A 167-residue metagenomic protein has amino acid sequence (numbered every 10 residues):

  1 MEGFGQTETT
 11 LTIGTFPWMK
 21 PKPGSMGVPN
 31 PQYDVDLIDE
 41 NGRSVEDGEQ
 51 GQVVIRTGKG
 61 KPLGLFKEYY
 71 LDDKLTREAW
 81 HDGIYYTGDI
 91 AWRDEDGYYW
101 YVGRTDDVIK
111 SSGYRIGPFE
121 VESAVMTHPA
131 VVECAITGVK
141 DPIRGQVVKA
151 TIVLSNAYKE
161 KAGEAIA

Functional and structural regions predicted by a protein language model:
M1-K22, D34: Gly/Ser/Thr-rich phosphate-binding loop
G5, G27, D89, G113: Active-site glycine-centered loops adjacent to acidic/histidine catalytic or metal-binding residues that shape
M19-S25, R77-E78: Short, P/G- and charge-enriched loop/turn segments at secondary-structure junctions
G24, P31-Y33, G51, Q146-V148: Change "...and in nucleic-acid phosphodiester-cleaving endonucleases..." to "...and in nucleic-acid processing enzymes
P29-Q32, R43-E78, I116: Conserved ATP/PPi-binding loop(s) of AMP-dependent carboxylate-activating enzymes
Q32, D82, V131: Short coil/loop residues immediately preceding or within conserved phosphate-binding loops of NTP-utilizing enzyme
V35, I90-A167: AMP-binding/adenylate-forming catalytic core of the ANL superfamily
